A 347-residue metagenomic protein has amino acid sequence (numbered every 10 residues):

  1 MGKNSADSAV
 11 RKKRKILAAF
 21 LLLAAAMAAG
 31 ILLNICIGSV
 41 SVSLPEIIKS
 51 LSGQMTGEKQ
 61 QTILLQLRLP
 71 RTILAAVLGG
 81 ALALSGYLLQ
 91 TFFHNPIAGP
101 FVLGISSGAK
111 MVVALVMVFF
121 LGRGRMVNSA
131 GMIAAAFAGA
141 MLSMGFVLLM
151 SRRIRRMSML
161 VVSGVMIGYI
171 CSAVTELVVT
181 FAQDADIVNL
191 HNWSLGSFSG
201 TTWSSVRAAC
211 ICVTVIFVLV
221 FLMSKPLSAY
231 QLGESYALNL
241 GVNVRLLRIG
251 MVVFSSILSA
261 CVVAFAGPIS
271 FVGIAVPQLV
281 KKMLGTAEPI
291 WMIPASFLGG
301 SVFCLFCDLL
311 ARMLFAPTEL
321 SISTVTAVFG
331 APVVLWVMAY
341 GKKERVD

Functional and structural regions predicted by a protein language model:
G2-D347: Alpha-helical transmembrane segments in inner-membrane proteins
